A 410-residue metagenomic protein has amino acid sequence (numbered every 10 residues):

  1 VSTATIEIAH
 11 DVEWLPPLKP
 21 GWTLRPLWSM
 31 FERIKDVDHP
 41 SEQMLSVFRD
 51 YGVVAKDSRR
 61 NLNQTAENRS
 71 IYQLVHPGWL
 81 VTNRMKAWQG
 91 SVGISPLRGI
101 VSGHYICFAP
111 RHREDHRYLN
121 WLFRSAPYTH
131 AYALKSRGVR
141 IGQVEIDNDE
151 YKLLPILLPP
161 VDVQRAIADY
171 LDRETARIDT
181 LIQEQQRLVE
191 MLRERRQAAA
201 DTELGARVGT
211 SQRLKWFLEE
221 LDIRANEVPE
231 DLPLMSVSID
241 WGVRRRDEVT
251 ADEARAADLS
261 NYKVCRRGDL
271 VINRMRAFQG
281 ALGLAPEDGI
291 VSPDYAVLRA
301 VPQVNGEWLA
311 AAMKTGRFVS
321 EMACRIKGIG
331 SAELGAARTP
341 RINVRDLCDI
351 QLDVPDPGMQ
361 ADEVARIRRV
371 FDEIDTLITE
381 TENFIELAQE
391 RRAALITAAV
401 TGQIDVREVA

Functional and structural regions predicted by a protein language model:
S2-H39, L153, L157, V161-R165 (+9 more regions): Non-catalytic DNA-recognition/assembly elements of restriction-modification systems
I6-E13, M85, G99-I106, V139-R165 (+3 more regions): A short glycine-rich beta-alpha junction/loop motif
I8-V12, R25-P77, K215-E227, D231-R267 (+1 more regions): Sequence-specific dsDNA recognition surfaces
Q73, P77, V81-Y128, D147 (+2 more regions): A short beta-sheet element
D172-E174, E390-Q403: Extracellular/lumenal glycan-associated surfaces
W241, A399-A410: Acidic, low-complexity, intrinsically disordered peripheral segments
